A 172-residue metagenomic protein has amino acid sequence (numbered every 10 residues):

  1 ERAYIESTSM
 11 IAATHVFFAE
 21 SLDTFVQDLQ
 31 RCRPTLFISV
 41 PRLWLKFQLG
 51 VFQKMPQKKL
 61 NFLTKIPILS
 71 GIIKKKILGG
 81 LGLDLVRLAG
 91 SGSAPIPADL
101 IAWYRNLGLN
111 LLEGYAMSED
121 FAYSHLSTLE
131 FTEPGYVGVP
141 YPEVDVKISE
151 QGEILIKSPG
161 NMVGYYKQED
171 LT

Functional and structural regions predicted by a protein language model:
E1, A116, L129, P159-G160: AMP-binding (ANL) adenylation modules
R2, F25-V26, P97-L100: Short, well-ordered alpha-helical microsegments
R2-V16, Q30, T35: Conserved short alpha-helical elements in the N-terminal third of ANL/AMP-binding
A13-S21, L112: Short beta-strand->loop structural element characteristic of the AMP-binding/adenylate-forming
D23, R42-L45, A94-P95, G160: Alpha-helix/helix-capping structural signal
D28-R31, G50, Q168: Residue-level signal for well-ordered alpha-helical positions
T35-I38, Q48-T132, D145: Gly/Ser/Thr-rich phosphate-binding loop
L109-N110, Y136-P142, S149-T172: Conserved ATP/PPi-binding loop(s) of AMP-dependent carboxylate-activating enzymes
